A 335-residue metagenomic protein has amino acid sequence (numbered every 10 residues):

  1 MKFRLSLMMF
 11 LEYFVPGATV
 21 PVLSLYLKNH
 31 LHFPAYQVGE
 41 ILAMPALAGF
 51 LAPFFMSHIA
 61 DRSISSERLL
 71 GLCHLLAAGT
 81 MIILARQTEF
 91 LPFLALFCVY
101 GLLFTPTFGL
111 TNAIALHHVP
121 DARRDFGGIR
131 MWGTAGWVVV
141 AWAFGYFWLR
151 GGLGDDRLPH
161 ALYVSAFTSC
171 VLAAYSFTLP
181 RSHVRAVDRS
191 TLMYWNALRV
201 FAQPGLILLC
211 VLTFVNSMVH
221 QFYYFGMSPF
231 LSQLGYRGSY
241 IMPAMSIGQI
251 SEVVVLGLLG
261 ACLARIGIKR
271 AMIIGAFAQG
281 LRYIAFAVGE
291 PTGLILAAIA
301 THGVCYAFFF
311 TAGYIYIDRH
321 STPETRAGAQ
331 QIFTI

Functional and structural regions predicted by a protein language model:
M1-A46, G205-S246: Helix-loop boundary and gating motifs at the non-cytosolic
F10, T80-L84, F90-L110, I114 (+3 more regions): Hydrophobic core of transmembrane alpha-helices in multi-pass small-molecule transporters, especially MFS/SLC-type
L23, T105-P120, F308-T322: Intracellular juxtamembrane helix-capping segments at the cytosolic ends of symmetry-related transmembrane helices
L51-S65, W148-G152, V254-I268: Helix-to-loop junctions at the C-terminal end of transmembrane segments in multipass secondary transporters
L51-T88: Conserved MFS/SLC helix-loop-helix module at the cytosolic interface between two early adjacent transmembrane helices
R68-I82, R270-A285: Structural signature of the two symmetry-related core transmembrane helices
F144-W148, A161, A166-R185: C-terminal membrane-cytosol helix-exit motif in multi-pass small-molecule transporters
L179-L212: Juxtamembrane intracellular "pre-TM" segments in multi-pass secondary transporters
